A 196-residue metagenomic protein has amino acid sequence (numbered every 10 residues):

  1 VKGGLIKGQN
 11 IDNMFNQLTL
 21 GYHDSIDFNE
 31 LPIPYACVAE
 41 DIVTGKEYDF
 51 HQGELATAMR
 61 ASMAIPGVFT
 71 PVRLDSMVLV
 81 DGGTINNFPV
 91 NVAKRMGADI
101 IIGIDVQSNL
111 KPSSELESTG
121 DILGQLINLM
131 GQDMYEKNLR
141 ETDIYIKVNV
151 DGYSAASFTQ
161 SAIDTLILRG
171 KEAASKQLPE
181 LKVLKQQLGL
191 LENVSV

Functional and structural regions predicted by a protein language model:
V1-V196: Patatin-like phospholipase
